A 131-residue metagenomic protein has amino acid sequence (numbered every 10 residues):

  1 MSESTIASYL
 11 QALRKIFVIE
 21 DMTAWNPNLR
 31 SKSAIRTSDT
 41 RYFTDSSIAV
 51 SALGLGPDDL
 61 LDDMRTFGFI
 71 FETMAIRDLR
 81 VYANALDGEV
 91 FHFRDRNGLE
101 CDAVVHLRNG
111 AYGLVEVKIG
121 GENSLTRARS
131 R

Functional and structural regions predicted by a protein language model:
M1-A111: Accessory nucleic acid-recognition modules appended to NTPase machines
L53-L55, E116, T126-R127: Short conserved micro-motifs at the rims of enzyme active sites and ligand-binding pockets
V104-H106, G113-E122: Active-site ExK catalytic segment of metal-dependent nucleases
I119-R131: Catalytic cores of nucleic-acid endonucleases
